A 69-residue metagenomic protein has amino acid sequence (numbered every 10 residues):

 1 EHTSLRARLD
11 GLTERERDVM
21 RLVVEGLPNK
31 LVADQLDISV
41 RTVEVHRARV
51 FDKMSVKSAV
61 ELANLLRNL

Functional and structural regions predicted by a protein language model:
T3-T42, A48: Helix-turn-helix DNA-binding segment
A48-L69: Basic, Lys/Arg-enriched C-terminal extension of HTH/homeodomain DNA-binding domains
